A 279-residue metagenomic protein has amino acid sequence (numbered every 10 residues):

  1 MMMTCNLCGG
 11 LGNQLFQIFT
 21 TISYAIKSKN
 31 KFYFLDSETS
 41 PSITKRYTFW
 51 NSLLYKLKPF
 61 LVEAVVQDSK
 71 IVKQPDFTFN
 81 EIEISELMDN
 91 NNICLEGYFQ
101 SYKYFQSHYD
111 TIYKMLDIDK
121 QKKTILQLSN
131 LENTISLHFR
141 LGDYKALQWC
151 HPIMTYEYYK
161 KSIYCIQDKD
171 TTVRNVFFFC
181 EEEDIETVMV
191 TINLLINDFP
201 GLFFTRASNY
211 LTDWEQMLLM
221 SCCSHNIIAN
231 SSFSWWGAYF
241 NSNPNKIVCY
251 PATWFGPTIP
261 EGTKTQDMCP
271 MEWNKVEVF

Functional and structural regions predicted by a protein language model:
M1-T4: Extreme N-terminal starter segment of soluble prokaryotic enzymes
L7-F16, T48, Q148: A short, glycine/small-residue-rich beta-strand->loop->alpha-helix junction that serves as a flexible
L11, D170-T258: Donor-binding and catalytic core of enzymes assembling or modifying cell-surface/extracellular glycoconjugates
G12-T21, I228: Conserved beta-strand->loop/alpha-helix structural units within folded catalytic cores of enzymes with alpha/beta
N13, P41-K45, K103-Y104, Y144-L147 (+3 more regions): Short catalytic/ligand-binding loop motif for oxyanion handling, primarily in non-cytosolic enzymes, centered on
S37-V173, C269, F279: Secretory-pathway luminal glycosyltransferase catalytic domains
I43-F60, E186-F199, P260-D267: Short, aromatic/basic amphipathic alpha-helical patches
Y164, P257-F279: Leloir-type glycosyltransferase catalytic cores
